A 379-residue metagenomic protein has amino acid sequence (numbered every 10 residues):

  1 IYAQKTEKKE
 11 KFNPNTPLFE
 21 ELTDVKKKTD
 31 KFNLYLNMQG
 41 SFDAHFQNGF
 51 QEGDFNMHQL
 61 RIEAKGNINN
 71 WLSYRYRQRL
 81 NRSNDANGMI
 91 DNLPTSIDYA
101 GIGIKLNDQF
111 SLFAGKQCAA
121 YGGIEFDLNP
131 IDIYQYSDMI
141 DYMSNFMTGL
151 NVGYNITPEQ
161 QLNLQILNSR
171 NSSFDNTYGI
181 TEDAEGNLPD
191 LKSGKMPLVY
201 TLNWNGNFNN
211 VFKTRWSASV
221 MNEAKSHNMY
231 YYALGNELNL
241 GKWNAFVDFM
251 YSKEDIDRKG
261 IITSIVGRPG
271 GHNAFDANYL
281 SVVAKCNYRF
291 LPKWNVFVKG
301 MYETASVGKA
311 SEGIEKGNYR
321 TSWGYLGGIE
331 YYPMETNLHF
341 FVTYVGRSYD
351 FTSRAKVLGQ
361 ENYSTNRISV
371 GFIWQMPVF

Functional and structural regions predicted by a protein language model:
Y2-K31: Sec-dependent signal peptide cleavage junction
A3, D127-P130, G179: Short, glycine/charged-enriched secondary-structure capping and boundary segments
T6, F19-E20, S83-D85, K105-L112 (+2 more regions): Signature for the C-terminal beta-barrel architecture of outer-membrane proteins
T6-N13, S41, H45-F50, M89-I90 (+1 more regions): Outer-membrane beta-barrel pore domains
L22-A44, F50-S172, G206-F208: Outer membrane beta-barrel
D30, N56, P94, S144 (+5 more regions): Residue-level preference for beta-strand/loop junctions
N33-Q39, Q59-K65, R75, Y99-G103 (+10 more regions): One-face residue pattern on beta-strands with alternating periodicity enriched for small/polar residues
T95-I97, M139-D141, S169-G179, K316-N318 (+1 more regions): Short, highly charged low-complexity linear segments
